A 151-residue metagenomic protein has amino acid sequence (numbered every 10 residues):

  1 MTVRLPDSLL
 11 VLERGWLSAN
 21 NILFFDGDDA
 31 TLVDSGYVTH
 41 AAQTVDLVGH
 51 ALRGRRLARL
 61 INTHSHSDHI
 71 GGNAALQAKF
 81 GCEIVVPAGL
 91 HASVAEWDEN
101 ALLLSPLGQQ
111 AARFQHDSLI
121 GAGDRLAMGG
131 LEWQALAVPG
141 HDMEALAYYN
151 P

Functional and structural regions predicted by a protein language model:
M1-R55, A147-P151: Conserved beta-strand hairpin/beta-sheet module of binuclear metal-dependent hydrolase folds, prominently
V3-L9, L104-G108, G129-W133: Short Pro/Gly-enriched beta-strand edge/turn motifs at strand-loop
L17-A19, Q115, G121, M143-A145: Short beta-strand-initiation
L23, G123-N150: Core dinuclear metal-dependent hydrolase active-site scaffold
D29-T31, R59, L131: Structural motif
T39-A42, G49-M128: Active-site HxH/HxHxD metal-binding segment of metal-dependent hydrolases
